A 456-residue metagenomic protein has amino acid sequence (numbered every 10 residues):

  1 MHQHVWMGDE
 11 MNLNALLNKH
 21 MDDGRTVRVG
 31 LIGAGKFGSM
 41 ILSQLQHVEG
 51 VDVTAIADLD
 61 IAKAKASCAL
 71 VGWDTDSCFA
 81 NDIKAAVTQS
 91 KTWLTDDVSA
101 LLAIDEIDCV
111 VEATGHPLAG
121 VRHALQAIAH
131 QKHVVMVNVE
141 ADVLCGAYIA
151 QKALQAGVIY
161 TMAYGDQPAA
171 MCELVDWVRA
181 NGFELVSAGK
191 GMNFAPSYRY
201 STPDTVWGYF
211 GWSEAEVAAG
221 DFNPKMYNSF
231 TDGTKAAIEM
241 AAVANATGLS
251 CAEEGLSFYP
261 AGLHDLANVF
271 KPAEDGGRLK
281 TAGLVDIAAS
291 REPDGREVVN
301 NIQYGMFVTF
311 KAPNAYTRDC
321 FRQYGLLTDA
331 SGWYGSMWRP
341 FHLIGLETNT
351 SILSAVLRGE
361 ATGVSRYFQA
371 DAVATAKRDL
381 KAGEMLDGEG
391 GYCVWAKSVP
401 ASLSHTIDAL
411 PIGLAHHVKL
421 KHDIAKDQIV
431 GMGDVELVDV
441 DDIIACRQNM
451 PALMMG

Functional and structural regions predicted by a protein language model:
H2-Q126: N-terminal glycine-/serine-/threonine-rich beta1-alpha1-beta2 phosphate-ribose binding loop of Rossmann-like
N12-H20, Y209-G456: C-terminal catalytic/substrate-binding lobe primarily of soluble NAD(P)-dependent oxidoreductases
L59, G115-H116, V139-D142, G165-D166 (+3 more regions): Short, ordered loop/turn segments at secondary-structure junctions
A62-K63, A141-G146, A150, Q167-M171 (+2 more regions): Short gly/pro/ser/thr-enriched loop/turn and capping motifs at secondary-structure boundaries
C68, G146-I149, C172-V175, K190 (+4 more regions): Short acidic, glycine/serine/threonine-rich loops at helix termini
A119-H130, V139-V158, A163-D166: Rossmann-fold NAD(P)-binding glycine/threonine-rich loop
V134-V135: A short hydrophobic/small-residue beta-strand
A153, T161-S229: Rossmann-like NAD(P)H-binding beta-loop-alpha module
